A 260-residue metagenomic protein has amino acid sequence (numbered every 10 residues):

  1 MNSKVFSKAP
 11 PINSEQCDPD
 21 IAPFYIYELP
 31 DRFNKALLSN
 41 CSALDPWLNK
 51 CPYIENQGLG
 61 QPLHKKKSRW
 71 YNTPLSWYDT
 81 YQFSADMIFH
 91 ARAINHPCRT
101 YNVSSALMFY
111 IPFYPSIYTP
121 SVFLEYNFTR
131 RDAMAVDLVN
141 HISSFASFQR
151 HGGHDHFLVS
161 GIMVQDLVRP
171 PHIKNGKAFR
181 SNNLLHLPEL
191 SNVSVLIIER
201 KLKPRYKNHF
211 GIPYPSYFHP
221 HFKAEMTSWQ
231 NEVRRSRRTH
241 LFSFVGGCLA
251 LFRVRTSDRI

Functional and structural regions predicted by a protein language model:
M1-I260: Nucleotide-sugar donor-binding catalytic core of glycosyltransferases
